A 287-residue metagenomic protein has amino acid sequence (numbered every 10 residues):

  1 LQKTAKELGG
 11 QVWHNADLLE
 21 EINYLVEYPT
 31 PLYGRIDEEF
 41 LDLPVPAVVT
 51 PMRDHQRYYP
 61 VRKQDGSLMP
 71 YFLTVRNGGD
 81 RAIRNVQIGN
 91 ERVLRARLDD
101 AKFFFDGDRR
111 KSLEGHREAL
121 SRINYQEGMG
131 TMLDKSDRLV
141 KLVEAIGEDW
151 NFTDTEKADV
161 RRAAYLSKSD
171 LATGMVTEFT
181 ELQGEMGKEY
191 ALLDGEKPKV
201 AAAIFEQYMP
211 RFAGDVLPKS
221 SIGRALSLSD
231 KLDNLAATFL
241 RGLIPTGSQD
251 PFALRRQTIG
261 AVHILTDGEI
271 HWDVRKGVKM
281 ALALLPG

Functional and structural regions predicted by a protein language model:
L1-G287: Amphipathic alpha-helical "coupling" segments that flank catalytic cores
